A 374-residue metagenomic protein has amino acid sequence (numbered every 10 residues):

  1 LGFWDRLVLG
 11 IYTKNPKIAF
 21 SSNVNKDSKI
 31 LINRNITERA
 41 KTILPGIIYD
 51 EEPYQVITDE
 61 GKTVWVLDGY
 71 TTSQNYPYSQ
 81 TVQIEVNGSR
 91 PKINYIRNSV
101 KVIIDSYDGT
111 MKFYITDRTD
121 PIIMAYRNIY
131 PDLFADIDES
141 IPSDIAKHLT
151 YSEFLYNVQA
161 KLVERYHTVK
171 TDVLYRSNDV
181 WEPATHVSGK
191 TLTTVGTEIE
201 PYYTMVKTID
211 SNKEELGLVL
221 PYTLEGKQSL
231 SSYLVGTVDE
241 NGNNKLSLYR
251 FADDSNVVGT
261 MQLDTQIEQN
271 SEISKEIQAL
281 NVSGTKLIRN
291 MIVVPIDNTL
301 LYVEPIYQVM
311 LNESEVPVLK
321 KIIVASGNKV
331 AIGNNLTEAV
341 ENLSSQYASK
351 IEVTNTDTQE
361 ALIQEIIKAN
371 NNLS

Functional and structural regions predicted by a protein language model:
L1-S374: Soluble extracytoplasmic regions of secretory-pathway and membrane proteins
